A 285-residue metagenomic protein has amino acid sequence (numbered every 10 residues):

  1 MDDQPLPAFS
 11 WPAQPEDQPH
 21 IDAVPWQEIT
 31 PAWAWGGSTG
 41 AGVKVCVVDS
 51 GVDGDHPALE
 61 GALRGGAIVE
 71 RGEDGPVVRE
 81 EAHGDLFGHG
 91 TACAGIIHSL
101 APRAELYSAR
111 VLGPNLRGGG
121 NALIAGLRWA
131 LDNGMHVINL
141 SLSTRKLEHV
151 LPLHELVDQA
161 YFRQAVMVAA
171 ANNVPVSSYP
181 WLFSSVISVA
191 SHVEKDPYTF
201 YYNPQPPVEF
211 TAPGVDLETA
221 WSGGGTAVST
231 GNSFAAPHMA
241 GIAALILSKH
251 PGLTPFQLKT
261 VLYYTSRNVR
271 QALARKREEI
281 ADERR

Functional and structural regions predicted by a protein language model:
D2-A104: Active-site core segment of subtilase-fold serine proteases
W33-G40, G118-N139, V150-A165, P175-S188 (+1 more regions): Mature extracellular/periplasmic domains of secretome proteins
V78-K146, Y264-V269: Subtilisin-like peptidase catalytic core
A82-T91, N172, A227-M239: Gly/Ser-rich catalytic serine loop of serine hydrolases
Y107, V166-V168, E218: Structural detector of well-ordered beta-strand residues that form the stable sheet scaffold of enzyme domains
R110, N139-S143, V168-A170, S191 (+1 more regions): A cross-family glycoside hydrolase active-site/sugar-binding cleft signature
M135-L140, S248-R285: C-terminal subdomain of the subtilisin-like protease fold in secreted/lumenal serine endopeptidases
S178-S248, G252: Extracellular S/T/G-rich loop segment that most often corresponds to the catalytic His/Ser-adjacent loop
